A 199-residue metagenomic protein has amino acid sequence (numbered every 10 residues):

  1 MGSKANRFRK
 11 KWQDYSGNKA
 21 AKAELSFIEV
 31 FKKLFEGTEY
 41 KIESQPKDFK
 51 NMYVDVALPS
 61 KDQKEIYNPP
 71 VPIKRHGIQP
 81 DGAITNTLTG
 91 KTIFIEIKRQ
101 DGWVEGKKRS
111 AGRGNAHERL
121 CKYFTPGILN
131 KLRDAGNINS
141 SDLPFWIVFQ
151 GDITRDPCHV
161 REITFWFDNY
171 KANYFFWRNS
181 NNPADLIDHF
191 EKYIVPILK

Functional and structural regions predicted by a protein language model:
M1, V148-K199: Non-catalytic C-terminal interaction segments of nucleic acid-processing enzymes
M1-P69: Acidic-basic catalytic patches of nuclease active cores, encompassing PD-(D/E)XK and other metal-cofactor nuclease
N18, K22, S26, G77 (+2 more regions): Short, well-structured alpha-helical interface segments that form or flank functional binding sites
F27-E39, Y123-G136, I194-L198: Hydrophobic, Leu/Ile/Phe/Ala-enriched alpha-helical segments that form helix-helix packing faces
G37-E39, D142, K171-N173: A generic structural signal for alpha->beta connector loops
K64-I84, T125-I128: A Trp-anchored, charged/polar loop motif used as the substrate-binding/catalytic surface of acyl/ester-handling
R75-E96, G102: Active-site beta-strand-loop-beta-strand hairpin of nuclease catalytic cores that positions key catalytic residues
K91-I93, K98-E162: Catalytic cores of nucleic-acid endonucleases
